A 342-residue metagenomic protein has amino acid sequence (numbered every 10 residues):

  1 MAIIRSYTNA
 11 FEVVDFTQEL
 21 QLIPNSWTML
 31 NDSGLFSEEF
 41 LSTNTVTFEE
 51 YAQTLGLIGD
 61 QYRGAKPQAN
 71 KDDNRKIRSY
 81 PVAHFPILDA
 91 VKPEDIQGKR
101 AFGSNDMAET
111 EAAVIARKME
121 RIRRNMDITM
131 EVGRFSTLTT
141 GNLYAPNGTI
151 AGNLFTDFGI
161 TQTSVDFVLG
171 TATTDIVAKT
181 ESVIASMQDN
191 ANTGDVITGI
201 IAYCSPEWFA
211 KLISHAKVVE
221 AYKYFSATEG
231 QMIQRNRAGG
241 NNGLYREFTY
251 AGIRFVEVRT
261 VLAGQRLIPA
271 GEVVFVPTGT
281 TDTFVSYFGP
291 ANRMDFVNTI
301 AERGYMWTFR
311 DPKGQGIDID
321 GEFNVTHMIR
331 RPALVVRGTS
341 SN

Functional and structural regions predicted by a protein language model:
M1-N44, M328-N342: N-terminal alpha-helical "arm" segments
S6-S26, F155-D157, T161-K179: Hydrophobic alpha-helical segments and helix pairs
L20, K179-M187, S286, M294-D295 (+1 more regions): Short, Φ-rich (hydrophobic/aromatic) sequence segments
G34-A101: Assembly/oligomerization interface modules of large self-assembling protein complexes
H84-I160, D175, K179-A210, Q315-E322: Long, contiguous amphipathic alpha-helices that act as assembly "spine/axial" helices in icosahedral shell and virion
A172, I176, M187, E229-M232 (+1 more regions): C-terminal, well-structured catalytic/ligand-binding subdomain of enzymes
K211-A221: Short active-site loop/helix that positions an aromatic residue
V219-N342: Sequence/fold signature of self-assembling virion shell proteins
